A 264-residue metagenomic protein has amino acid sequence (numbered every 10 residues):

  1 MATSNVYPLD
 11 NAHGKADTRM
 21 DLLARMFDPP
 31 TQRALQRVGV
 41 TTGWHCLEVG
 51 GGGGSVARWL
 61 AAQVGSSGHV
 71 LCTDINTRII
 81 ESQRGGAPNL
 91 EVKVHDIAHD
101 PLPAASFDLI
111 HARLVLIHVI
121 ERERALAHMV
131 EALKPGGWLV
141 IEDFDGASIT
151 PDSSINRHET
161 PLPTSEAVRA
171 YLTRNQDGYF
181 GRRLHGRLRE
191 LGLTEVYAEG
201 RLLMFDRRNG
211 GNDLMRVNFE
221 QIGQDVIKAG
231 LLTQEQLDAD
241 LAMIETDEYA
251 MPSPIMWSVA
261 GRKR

Functional and structural regions predicted by a protein language model:
S4-D28: Class I SAM-dependent methyltransferase Rossmann-like catalytic core, especially the SAM/SAH-binding loop
R25-W44, W59: Conserved alpha-helix/loop element of class I SAM-dependent methyltransferases that forms part of the SAM/SAH-binding
L47-D100: Class I SAM-dependent methyltransferase SAM/SAH-binding core
H99-L109: A short acidic, Gly/Pro-enriched loop at the edge of an enzyme's catalytic core that lines a small-molecule cofactor
D108-E123: A short SAM/SAH-binding and catalytic strip from SAM-dependent methyltransferases
E123-W138: A short glycine-rich, Lys/Arg-flanked "PGG" loop and its adjoining helix->strand segment in the class I
V140-N209: Conserved catalytic/acceptor-binding region of the Class I
Y179, E195-R264: Conserved Class I S-adenosyl-L-methionine
